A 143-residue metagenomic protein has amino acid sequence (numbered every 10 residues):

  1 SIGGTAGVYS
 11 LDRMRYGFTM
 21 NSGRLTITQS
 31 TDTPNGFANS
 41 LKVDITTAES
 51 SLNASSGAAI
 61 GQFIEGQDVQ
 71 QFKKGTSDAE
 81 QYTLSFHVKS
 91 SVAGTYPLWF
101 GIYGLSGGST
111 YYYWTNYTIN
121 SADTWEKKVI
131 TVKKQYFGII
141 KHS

Functional and structural regions predicted by a protein language model:
S1-S143: Extracellular and organelle-lumenal recognition/adhesion modules and their flexible linkers in secreted
